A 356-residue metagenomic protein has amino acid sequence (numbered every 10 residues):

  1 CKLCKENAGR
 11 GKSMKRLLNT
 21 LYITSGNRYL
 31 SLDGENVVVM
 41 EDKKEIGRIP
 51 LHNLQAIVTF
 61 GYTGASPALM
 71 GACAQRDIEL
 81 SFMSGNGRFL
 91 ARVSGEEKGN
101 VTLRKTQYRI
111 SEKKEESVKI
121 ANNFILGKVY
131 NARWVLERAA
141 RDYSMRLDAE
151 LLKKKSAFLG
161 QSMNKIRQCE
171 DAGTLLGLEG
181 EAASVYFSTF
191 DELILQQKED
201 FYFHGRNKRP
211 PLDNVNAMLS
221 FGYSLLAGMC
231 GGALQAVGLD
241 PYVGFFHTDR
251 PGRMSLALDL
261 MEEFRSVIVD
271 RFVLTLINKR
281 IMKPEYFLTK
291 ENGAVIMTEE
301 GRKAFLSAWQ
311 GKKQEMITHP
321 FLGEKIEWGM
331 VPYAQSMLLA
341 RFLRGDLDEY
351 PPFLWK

Functional and structural regions predicted by a protein language model:
C1-S13: Short, Lys/Arg-enriched N-terminal segments with co-localized hydrophobic residues within the first ~10-30 amino acids
R10, M14-L32, M40-D42, R48 (+1 more regions): Active-site helix-to-loop segments that bind/position phosphate- or nucleotide-bearing substrates and donors across
N27, I46-G47, Y62, A68-M70: Catalytic micro-motifs at enzyme active sites that drive phosphoryl/nucleotidyl and oxygen chemistry
D33, D42, T59-Y62, M83-G85: Acidic/polar N-terminal loop/beta-strand segments that form early-domain functional surfaces
H52-A65: Extracellular/luminal Protease-associated
Q55, P67, G71, S224: Short alpha-helical basic/polar micro-motif
A65-P67, G71-R76, L80-N122, R133: Phosphate- and other anionic-substrate recognition elements at nucleic-acid/protein interfaces
